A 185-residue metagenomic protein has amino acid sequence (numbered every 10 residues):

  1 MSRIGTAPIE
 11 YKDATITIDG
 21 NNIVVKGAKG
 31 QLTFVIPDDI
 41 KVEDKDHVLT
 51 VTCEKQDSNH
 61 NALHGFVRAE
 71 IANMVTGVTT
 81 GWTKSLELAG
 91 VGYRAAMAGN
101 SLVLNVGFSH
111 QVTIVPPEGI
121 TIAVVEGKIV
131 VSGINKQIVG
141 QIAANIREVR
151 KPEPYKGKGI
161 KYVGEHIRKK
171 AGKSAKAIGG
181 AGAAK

Functional and structural regions predicted by a protein language model:
S2-H64, R68-A144, E148-K185: N-terminal intrinsically disordered, cationic/polar leader segments that include organellar targeting peptides
